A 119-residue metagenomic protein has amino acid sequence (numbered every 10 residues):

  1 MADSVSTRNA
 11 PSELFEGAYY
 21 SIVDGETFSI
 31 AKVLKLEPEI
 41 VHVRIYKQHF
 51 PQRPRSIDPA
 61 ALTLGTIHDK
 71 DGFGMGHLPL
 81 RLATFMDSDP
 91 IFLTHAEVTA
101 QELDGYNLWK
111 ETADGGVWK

Functional and structural regions predicted by a protein language model:
M1-F15: Mixed-charge, Lys/Arg-rich low-complexity intrinsically disordered regions
T27-L36: Short beta-strand-centered aromatic/proline hotspots
L36-I57: Basic/aromatic-rich interaction segments and small domains that mediate binding to polyanionic partners
Q52-K119: Intrinsically disordered, low-complexity, charged/polar segments
